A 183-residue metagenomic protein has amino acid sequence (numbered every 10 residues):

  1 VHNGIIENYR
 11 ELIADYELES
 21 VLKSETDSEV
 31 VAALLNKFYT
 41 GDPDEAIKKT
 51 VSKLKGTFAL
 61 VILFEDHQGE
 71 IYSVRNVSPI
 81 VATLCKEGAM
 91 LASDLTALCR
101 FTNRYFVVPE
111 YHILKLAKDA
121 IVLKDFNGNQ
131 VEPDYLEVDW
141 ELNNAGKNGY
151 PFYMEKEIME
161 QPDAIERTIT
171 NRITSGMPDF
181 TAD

Functional and structural regions predicted by a protein language model:
V1-D183: Conserved short alpha-helical segments that host acidic/polar catalytic motifs at enzyme active sites
